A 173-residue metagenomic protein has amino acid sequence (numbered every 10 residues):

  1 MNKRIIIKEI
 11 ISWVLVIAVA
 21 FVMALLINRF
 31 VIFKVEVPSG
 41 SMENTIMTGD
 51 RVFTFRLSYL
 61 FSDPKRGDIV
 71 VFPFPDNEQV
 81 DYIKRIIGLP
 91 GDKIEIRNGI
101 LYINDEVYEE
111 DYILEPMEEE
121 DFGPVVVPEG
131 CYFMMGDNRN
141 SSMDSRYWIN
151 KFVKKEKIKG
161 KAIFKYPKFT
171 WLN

Functional and structural regions predicted by a protein language model:
N2-I11, L26, F30-E36, N44-N173: Soluble "head" domains of membrane/secretory-pathway proteins
I10-A18: Alpha-helical transmembrane segments
A18-V19, P75: Residue-level detector of transmembrane insertion/anchoring sites
A20-L25: Alpha-helical transmembrane segments
S39: A short acidic/basic microdomain associated with nuclease active sites
